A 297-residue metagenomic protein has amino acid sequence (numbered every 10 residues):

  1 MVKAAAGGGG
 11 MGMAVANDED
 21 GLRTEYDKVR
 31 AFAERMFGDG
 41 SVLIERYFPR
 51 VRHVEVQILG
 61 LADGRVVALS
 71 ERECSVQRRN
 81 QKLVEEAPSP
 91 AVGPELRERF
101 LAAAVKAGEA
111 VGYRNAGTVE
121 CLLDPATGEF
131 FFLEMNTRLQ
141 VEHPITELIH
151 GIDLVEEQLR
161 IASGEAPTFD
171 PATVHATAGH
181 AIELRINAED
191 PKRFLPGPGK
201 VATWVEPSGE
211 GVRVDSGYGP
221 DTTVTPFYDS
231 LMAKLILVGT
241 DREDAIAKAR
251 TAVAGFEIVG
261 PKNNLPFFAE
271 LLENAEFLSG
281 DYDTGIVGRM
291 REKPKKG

Functional and structural regions predicted by a protein language model:
G10-G12: A short acidic, helix-capping loop that chelates divalent metal ions and anchors anionic groups
A16-G297: ATP-dependent carboxylate activation and anion-phosphoryl transfer catalytic cores that bind Mg-ATP to form
